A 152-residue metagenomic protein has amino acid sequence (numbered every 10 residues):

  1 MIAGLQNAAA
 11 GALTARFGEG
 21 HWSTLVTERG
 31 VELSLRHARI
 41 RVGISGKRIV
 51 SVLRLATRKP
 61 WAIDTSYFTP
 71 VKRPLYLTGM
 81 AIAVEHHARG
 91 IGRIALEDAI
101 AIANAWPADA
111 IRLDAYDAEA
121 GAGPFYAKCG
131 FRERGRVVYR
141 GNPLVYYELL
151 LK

Functional and structural regions predicted by a protein language model:
N7, Y126-G135: Conserved acetyl-CoA-binding loop of GNAT-fold acetyltransferases
N7-G30: Conserved GNAT-fold acetyl-CoA-binding loop/helix
R29-V42, K59-P60, Y76: A short helix-loop-beta-strand connector motif used in the catalytic cores of GNAT acetyltransferases and, in some
H37-L53: Conserved beta-hairpin
V52-G79, H87: Conserved acyl-donor/pantetheine-binding loop and adjacent beta-alpha core of acyl/acetyltransferases and related
I82, A88-A101, P124-K128: Conserved acetyl-CoA-binding loop-helix of GNAT-fold acetyltransferases
H87, L113-G123, Y139-P143: Conserved beta-strand-loop-alpha-helix junction that forms the acyl-donor binding cleft
L96, A103-A115: Conserved GNAT acetyl-CoA-binding A-motif
